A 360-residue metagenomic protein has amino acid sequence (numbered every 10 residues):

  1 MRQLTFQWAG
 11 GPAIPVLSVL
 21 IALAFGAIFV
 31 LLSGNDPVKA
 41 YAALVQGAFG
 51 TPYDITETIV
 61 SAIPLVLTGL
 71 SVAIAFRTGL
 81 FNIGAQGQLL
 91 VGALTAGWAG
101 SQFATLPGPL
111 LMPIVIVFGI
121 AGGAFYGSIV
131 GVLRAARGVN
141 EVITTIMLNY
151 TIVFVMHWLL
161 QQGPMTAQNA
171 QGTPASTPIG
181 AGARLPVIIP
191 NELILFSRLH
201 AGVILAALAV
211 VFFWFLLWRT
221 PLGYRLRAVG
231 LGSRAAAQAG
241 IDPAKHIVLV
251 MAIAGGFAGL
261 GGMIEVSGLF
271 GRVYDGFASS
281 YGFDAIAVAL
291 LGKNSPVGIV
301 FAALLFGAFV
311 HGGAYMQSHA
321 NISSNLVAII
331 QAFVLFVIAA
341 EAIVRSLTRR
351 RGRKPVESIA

Functional and structural regions predicted by a protein language model:
M1-I21, A27-L31, L231, Q238-K245 (+1 more regions): Cytosolic-side transmembrane-helix boundaries in multi-pass membrane proteins
R2-A13, S33, F76-G84, L106-G180 (+3 more regions): Short loop segments and helix-boundary regions at transmembrane helix junctions of multi-pass inner-membrane proteins
W8-I14, A48-I59, G84, P109-P113 (+2 more regions): Interfacial loop-to-helix junctions that mark the boundaries of transmembrane helices in multi-pass membrane
P15-L31, L67-V72, A93, G97-A99 (+8 more regions): Hydrophobic core segments of alpha-helical transmembrane domains in multi-pass membrane transport and ion-translocation
G26-S33, A43-F103, I116, I120-V142 (+3 more regions): Single transmembrane alpha-helix segments in multi-pass membrane proteins
P52, T145, N149-R219, V356-I359: Transmembrane helix-bundle core of multi-pass membrane transporters and related energy-transducing complexes
F125, I194-R272, P296-V297, F301: Helix-loop-helix "hairpin" substructures at the membrane interface of multi-pass membrane proteins
A252-A332: Transmembrane alpha-helical segments in multi-pass inner-membrane proteins
